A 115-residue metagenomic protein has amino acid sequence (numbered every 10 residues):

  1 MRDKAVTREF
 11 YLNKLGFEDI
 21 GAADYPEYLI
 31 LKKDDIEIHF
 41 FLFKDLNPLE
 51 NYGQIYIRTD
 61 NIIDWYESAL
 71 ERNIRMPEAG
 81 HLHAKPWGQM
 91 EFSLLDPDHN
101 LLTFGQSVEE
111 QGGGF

Functional and structural regions predicted by a protein language model:
M1-V6, I55, Q106-F115: N-terminal beta-strand motif that seeds the catalytic metal site of vicinal oxygen chelate
R2-A5, I55-L101: Vicinal oxygen chelate
A5-E18: Amphipathic alpha-helical segments
L12-N13, F43, L70, N100: Short, surface-exposed helix/turn micro-motifs that flank interaction/cofactor sites
L15, D35, N73-I74: Structural motif
G16-G21, M76-A79: Short secondary-structure junctions
E18-G53, L101-Q106: Conserved short beta-strand elements that form part of the metal-binding/catalytic scaffold of enzyme active sites
P48-N51, G88, G112-G114: A conserved beta-turn-beta hairpin within the catalytic core of GNAT-like acetyltransferases that forms part
